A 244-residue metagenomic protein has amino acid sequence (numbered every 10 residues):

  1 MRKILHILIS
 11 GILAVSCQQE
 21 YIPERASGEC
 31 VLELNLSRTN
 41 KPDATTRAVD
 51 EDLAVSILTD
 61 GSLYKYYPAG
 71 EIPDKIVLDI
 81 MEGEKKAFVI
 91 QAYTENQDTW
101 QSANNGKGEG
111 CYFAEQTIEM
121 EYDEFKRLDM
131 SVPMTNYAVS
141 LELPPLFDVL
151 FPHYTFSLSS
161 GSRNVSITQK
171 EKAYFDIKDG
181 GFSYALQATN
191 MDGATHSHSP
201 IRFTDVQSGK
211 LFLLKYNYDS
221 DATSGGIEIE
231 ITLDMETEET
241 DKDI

Functional and structural regions predicted by a protein language model:
M1-S16: Sec-dependent bacterial lipoprotein signal peptides
C17-I244: Extracytoplasmic cysteine-anchoring/structural motifs
